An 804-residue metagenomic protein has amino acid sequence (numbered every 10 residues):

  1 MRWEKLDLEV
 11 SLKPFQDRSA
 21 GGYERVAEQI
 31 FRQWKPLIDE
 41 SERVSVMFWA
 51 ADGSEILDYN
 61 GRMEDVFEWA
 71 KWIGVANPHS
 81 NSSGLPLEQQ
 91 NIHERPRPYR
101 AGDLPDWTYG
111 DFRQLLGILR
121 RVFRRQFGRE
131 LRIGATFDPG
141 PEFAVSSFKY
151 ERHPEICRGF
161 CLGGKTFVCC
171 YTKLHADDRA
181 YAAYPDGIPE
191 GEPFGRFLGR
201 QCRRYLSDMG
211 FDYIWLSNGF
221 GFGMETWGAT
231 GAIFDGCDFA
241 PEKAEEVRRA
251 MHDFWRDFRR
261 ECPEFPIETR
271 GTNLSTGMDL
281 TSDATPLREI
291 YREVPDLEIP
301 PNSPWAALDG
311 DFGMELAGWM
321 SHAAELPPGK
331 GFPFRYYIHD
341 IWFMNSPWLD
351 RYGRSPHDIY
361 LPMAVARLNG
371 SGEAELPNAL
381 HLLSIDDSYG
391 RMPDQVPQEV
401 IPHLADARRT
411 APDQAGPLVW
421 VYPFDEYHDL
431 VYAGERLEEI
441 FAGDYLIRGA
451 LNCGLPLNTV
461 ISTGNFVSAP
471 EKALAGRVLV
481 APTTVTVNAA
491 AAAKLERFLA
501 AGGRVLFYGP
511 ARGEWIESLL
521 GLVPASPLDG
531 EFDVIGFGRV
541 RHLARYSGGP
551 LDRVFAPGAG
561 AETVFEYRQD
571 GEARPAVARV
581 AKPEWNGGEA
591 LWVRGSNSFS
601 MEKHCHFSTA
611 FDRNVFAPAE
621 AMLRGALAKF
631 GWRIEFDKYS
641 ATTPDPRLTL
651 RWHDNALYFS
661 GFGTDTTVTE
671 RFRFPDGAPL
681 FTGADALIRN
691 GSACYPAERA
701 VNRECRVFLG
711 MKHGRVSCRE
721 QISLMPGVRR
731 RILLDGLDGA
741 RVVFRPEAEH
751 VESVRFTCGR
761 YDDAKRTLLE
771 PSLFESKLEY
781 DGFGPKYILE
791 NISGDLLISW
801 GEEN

Functional and structural regions predicted by a protein language model:
M1-A473, V480, N488-A491, L499 (+7 more regions): Glycan-processing catalytic domains of CAZymes
R18-G22, D212-Y213, T486-V487, R504 (+2 more regions): Carbohydrate-active enzymes and regulators
W215, R477-T483, L506-F507, W592 (+1 more regions): Structural motif
T269, F507, F565, W592-R594: Structural signal for conserved beta-strand scaffold positions within catalytic alpha/beta enzyme cores
Y336, Y422, Y567, R594-G595 (+1 more regions): Pocket-edge structural micro-motifs
G353-P417, E584-E589, R594-N804: Extracellular ligand-binding/catalytic regions of CAZymes and related secreted enzymes and adhesion modules
A490-R568: A glycine-rich, often tryptophan-bearing local segment used as a flexible ligand/cofactor-contacting loop or short
D533, F565, V580-E584, T649-W652: Short acidic-hydrophobic surface loop/beta-edge motif
